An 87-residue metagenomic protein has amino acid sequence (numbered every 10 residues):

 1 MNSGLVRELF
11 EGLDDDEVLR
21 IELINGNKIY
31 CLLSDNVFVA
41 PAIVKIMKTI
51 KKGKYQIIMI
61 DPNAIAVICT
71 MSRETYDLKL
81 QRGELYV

Functional and structural regions predicted by a protein language model:
N2-V87: Conserved RNA-binding domains used in RNP assembly and mRNA/RNA metabolism
